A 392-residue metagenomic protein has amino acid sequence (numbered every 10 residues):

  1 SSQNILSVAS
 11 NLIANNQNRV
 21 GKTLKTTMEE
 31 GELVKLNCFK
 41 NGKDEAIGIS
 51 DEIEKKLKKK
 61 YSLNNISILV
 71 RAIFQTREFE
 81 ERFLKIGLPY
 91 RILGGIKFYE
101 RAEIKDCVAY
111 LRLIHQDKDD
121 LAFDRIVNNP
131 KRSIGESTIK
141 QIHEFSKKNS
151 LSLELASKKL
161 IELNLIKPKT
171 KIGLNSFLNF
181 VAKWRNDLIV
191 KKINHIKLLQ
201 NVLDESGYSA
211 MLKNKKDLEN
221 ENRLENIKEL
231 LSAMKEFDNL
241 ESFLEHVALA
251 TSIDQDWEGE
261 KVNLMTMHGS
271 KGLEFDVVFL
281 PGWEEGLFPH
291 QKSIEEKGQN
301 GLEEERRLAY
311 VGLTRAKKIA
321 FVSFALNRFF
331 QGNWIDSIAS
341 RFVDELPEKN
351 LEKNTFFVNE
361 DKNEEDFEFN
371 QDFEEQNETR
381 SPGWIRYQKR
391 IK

Functional and structural regions predicted by a protein language model:
S1-P89, R112-Q116, D187-K192: Helicase P-loop NTPase motor core
K25, I68, G94-G95, K158 (+2 more regions): Proline- and acidic/polar-enriched loop/turn elements at helix boundaries
T27, F39, L93-G95, H246 (+2 more regions): Conserved beta-strand termini and adjacent loop/short-helix elements that scaffold enzyme active sites in alpha/beta
C38, A72, I96, P130-K131 (+1 more regions): Structured beta->alpha junctions
E45-G48, E52, D106, E229 (+1 more regions): Well-ordered alpha-helical segments embedded in enzymatic catalytic cores
S62, T76-L88, R101, V108-K349: Conserved helicase C-terminal RecA-like lobe
V70-I73, L93-A102, L230: Conserved helicase motor
K349-K392: Acidic, low-complexity intrinsically disordered tails
